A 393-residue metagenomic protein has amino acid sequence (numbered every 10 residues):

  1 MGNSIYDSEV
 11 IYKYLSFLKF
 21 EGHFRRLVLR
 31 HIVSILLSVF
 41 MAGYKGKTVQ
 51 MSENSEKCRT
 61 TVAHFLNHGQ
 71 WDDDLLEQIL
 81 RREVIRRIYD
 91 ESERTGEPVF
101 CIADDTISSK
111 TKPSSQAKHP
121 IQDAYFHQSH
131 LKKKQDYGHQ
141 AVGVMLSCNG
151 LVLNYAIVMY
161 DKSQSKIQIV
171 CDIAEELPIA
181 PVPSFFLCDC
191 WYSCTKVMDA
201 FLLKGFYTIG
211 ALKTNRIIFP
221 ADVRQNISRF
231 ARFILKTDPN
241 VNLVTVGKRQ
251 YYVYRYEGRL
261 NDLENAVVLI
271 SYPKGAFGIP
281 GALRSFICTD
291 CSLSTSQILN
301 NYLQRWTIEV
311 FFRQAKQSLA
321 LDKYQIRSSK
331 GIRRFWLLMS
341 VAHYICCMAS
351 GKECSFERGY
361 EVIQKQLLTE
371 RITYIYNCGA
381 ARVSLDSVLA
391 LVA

Functional and structural regions predicted by a protein language model:
M1-K19, V28, I32, G96 (+2 more regions): Single, function-defining residue in the core of a domain
M1-L75: Gly/serine-rich nucleotide phosphate-binding loop at the start of the catalytic core of nucleotide/ADP-ribose-handling
S34-V49, I79, E83-R86, A124-K134 (+3 more regions): Short N-terminal helix-initiation segments at or just after the protein's N-terminus
L37, I85-Y89, M145, C171-P178: Generic structural signal for well-ordered alpha-helical scaffold segments
T48, V62-F65, C101-A103, A141 (+4 more regions): Long, contiguous hydrophobic alpha-helical segments, chiefly transmembrane helices and signal peptides
H68-N149, Q250-Y252, E257: Active-site-proximal, Lys/Arg-enriched surface segment that forms a nucleic-acid-binding/basic interface patch
